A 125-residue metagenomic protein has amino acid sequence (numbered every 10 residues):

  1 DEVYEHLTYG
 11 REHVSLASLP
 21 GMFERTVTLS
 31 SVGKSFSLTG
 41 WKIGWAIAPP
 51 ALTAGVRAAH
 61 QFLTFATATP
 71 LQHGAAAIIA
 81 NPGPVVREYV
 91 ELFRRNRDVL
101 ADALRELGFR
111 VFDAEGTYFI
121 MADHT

Functional and structural regions predicted by a protein language model:
D1, A68-G74, E115-T117: Acidic catalytic patch
D1-A17, T28, F36: Conserved PLP phosphate-binding loop immediately N-terminal to the Schiff-base lysine helix in PLP-dependent enzymes
E2-Y4, S30, F119-D123: Short beta-strand segments
L16, G44-A46, I120: Well-ordered beta-strand positions enriched in small/hydrophobic/aromatic, beta-favoring residues
F23-R94, D102-A103: Conserved core segment of the aminotransferase class I/II
V32-G33, G108-R110: Short, solvent-exposed loop/turn elements at beta->coil junctions and helix N-caps that rim active or binding pockets
A76, L92-R105, V111-H124: Conserved glycine-rich beta-strand-loop-beta hairpin in the small C-terminal domain of fold type I
